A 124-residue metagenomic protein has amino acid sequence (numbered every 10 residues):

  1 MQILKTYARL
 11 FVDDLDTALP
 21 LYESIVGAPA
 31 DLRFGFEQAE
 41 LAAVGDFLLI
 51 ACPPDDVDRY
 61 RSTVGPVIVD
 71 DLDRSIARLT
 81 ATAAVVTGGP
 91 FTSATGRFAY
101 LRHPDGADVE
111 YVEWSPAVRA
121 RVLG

Functional and structural regions predicted by a protein language model:
M1-L19, T63-G65, S115-G124: N-terminal beta-strand motif that seeds the catalytic metal site of vicinal oxygen chelate
K5-D13, L41-A43, D55-T82, R97-R102 (+1 more regions): Vicinal oxygen chelate
L15, F36, S93-T95: Short strand-connecting beta-turns/loops that link adjacent beta-strands
D16-I25, A99: Conserved active-site alpha-helix within GNAT-family acetyltransferase domains
T17, R74-I76, E110, A120: Intrinsically disordered, low-complexity acidic/polar segments
V26-F34, V85-P90: Short secondary-structure junctions
A28-S62, D108-S115: Conserved short beta-strand elements that form part of the metal-binding/catalytic scaffold of enzyme active sites
T82-G124: Vicinal oxygen chelate
